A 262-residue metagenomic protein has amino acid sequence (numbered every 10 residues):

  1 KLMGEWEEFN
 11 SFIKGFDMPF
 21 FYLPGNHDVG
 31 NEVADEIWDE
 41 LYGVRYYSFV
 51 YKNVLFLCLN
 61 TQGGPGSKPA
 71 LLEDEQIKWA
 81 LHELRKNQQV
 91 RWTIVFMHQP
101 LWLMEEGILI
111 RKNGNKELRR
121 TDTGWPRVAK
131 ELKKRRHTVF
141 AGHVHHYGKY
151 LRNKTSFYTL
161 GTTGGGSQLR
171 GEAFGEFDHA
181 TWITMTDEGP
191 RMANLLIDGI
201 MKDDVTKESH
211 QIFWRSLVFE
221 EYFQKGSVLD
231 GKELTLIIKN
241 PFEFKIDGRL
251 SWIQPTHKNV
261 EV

Functional and structural regions predicted by a protein language model:
K1, P24-N26, M97-Q99, N194: A cross-domain feature marking catalytic cores of carbohydrate-active enzymes and several ubiquitous metabolic/repair
L2-W92, R111-T138, K149-T186: Extended active-site neighborhood of metal-dependent phosphoesterases/phosphodiesterases
D28, H143, N240: Acidic active-site catalytic centers that drive phospho-/nucleotidyl reactions and related ester hydrolyses
D28, L101, H146: Short active-site segment of divalent metal-dependent hydrolases/proteases that encodes the spacing between
T61, F96-P100, H143-V144, L195-L196: Short, well-ordered beta-to-alpha junction loops that form the rim of enzyme active sites and present histidine/acidic
G63-P65, L101-L103, T256: Feature marks short, surface-exposed loop/turn motifs that line or immediately flank catalytic pockets and channel
K78, H82-K86, H146-E261: Metal-dependent phosphoesterase/phosphodiesterase active-site architecture
N87-L109: Short acidic, glycine-rich surface-loop motifs adjacent to enzyme active sites
